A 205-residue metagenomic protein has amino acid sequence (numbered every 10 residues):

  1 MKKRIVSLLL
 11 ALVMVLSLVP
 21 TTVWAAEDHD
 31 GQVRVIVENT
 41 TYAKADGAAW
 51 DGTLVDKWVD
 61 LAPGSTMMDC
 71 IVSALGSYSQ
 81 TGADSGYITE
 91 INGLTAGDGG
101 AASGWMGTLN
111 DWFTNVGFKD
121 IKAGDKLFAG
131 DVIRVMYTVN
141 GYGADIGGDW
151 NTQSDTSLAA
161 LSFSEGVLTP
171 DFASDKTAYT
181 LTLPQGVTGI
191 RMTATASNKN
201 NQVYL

Functional and structural regions predicted by a protein language model:
R4-V23: Sec-dependent N-terminal signal peptides of Gram-positive bacterial secreted proteins and lipoproteins
V6, G147-L205: Beta-rich interaction/scaffold domains
S17, T22-T156: Ubiquitin-like/PB1-type beta-grasp interaction modules and other compact soluble beta-rich domains
